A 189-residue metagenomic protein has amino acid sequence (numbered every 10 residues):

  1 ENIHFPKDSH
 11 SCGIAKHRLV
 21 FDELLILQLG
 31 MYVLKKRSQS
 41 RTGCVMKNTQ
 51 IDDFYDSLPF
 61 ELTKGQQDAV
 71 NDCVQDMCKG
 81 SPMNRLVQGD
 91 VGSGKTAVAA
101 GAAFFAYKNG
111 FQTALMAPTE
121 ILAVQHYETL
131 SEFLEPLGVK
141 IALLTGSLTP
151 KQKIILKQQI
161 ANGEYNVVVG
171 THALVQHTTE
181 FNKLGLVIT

Functional and structural regions predicted by a protein language model:
E1-S57: Upstream accessory/linker segments immediately N-terminal to the RecA-like ATPase cores of bacterial MutS and a subset
R41-Q88: Conserved pre-motif I regulatory segment
N84, V98, A102-Y127, E135-K140: Conserved SF1/SF2 helicase motif Ia
Q88, G170, L184, I188-T189: Hydrophobic residues in beta-strands of the RecA-like P-loop NTPase core, especially within AAA+ ATPase
G94: Conserved glycine(s) of the Walker
G110-A114, K140, G163-V167, K183-L186: Loop/turn-to-beta-strand initiation segments
L122-Q159: Conserved helix-turn-beta segment of the N-terminal RecA-like "Helicase ATP-binding" lobe in SF1/SF2 helicases
S147-V168, Q176-L184: Conserved motor-coupling elements within RecA-like helicase/translocase cores
